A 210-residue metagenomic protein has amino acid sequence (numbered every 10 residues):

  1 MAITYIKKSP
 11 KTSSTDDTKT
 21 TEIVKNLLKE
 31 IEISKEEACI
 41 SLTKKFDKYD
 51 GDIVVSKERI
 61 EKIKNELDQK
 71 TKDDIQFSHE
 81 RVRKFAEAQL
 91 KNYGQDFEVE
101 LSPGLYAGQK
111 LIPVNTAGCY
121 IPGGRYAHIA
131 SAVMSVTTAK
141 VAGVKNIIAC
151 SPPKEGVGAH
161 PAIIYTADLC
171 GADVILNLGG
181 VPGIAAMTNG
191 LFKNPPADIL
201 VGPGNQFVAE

Functional and structural regions predicted by a protein language model:
M1-K8, P161-I175: Active-site-proximal helix-loop elements at catalytic-domain edges
M1-N115: N-terminal Rossmann-like NAD(P)+-binding subdomain of aldehyde/semialdehyde dehydrogenases
L27-L28, I121-Y126, I148-K154, G171-L178 (+1 more regions): Flexible, glycine/proline-enriched loop segments at strand-loop-helix junctions that form or flank small-ligand binding
N92, Y120-P122, P203, V208-A209: Acidic/glycine-enriched edge-of-secondary-structure segments
Y93-D96, I112-T116, I129, A142-I147 (+3 more regions): Short coil/turn connectors at secondary-structure junctions
V99-Y165: Conserved small-residue-rich beta-alpha loop and adjacent elements that most often cradle the phosphate/pyrophosphate
G171-E210: Conserved NAD(P)+-binding/catalytic subdomain of aldehyde/semialdehyde dehydrogenases
